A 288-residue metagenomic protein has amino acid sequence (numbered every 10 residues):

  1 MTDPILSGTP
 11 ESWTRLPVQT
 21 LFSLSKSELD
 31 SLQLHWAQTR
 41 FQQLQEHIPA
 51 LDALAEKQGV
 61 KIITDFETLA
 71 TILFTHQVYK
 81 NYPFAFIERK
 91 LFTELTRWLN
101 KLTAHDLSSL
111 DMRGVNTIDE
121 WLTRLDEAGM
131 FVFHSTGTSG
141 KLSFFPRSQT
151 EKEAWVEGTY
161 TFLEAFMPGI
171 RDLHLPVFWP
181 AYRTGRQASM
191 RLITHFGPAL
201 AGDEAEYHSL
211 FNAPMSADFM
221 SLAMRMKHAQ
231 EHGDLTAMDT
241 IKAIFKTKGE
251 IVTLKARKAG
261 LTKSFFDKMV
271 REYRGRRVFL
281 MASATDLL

Functional and structural regions predicted by a protein language model:
M1-H134, K141-T194, A199-F279: Nucleotide 5′-phosphate-binding alpha/beta core
T136-T138, S283-A284: A short acidic Gly-Thr/Ser loop motif
R277-L288: Long, well-ordered mid-to-C-terminal structural blocks that present hydrophobic/aromatic surfaces
